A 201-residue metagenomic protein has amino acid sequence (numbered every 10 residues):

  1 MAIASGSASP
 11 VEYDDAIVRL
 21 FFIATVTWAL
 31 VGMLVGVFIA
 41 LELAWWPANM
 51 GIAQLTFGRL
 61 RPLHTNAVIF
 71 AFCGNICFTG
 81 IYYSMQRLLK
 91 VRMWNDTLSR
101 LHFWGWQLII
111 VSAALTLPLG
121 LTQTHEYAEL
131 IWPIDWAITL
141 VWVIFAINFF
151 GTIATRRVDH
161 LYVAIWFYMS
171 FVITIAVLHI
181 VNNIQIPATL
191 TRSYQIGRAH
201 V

Functional and structural regions predicted by a protein language model:
M1-F22, P47-Q54, Q195: Extramembrane terminal tails and long inter-domain/linker segments of multi-pass membrane proteins
R19-L121, W132-I153, I165-L190, H200: Hydrophobic cores of alpha-helical transmembrane segments in multi-pass integral membrane proteins
Y127-I131: Transmembrane helix-loop boundary segments of multi-pass membrane transporters
T152-H160: Inter-helical turn/loop segments and adjacent helix faces that build the functional surface of alpha-helical bundle
Q195-V201: Residue-level detector of conserved catalytic or cofactor/ligand-binding positions in enzyme active sites
